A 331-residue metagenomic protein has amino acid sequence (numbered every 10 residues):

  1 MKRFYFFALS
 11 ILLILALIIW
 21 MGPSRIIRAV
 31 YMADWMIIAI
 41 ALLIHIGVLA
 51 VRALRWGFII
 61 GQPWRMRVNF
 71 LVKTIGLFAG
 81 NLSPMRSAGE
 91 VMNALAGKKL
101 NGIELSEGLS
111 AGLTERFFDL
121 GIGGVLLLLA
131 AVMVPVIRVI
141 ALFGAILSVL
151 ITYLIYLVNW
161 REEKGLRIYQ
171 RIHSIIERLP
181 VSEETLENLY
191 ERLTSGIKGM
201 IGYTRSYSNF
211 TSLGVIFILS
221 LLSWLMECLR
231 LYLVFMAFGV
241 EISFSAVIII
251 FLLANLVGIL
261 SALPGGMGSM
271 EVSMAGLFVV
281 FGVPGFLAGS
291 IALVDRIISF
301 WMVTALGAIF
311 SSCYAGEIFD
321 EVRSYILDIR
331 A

Functional and structural regions predicted by a protein language model:
M1-T74, M133-I259, I298-A331: Predominantly cytoplasmic-facing regulatory/coupling regions of multi-pass membrane proteins
G57-W64, A94-S106, S110: Transmembrane-helix boundary and interhelical linker motifs in polytopic inner-membrane proteins
P63-W64, K99-N101, F238-G239, F278-V283: Short helix-loop-helix connector
F70-L71, E90, N101-R116, P284-V294: Membrane-interface alpha-helices at helix entry/exit sites of multi-pass transporters
T74-M92, K99, E183-E184, P264: Short intracellular "coupling" helices and adjacent cytoplasmic loop segments at the cytosolic face of multi-pass
I75, A79, S83, L109-V132 (+2 more regions): Membrane-embedded alpha-helical segments of transport systems, primarily multispan ion/solute transporters
L77-M85, F251-E271: Transmembrane alpha-helix interface/packing and boundary motifs in multi-pass membrane proteins, characterized by
G89-K99, A262-V280: Re-entrant/interfacial helical elements at transmembrane boundaries that shape and gate the permeation pathway
